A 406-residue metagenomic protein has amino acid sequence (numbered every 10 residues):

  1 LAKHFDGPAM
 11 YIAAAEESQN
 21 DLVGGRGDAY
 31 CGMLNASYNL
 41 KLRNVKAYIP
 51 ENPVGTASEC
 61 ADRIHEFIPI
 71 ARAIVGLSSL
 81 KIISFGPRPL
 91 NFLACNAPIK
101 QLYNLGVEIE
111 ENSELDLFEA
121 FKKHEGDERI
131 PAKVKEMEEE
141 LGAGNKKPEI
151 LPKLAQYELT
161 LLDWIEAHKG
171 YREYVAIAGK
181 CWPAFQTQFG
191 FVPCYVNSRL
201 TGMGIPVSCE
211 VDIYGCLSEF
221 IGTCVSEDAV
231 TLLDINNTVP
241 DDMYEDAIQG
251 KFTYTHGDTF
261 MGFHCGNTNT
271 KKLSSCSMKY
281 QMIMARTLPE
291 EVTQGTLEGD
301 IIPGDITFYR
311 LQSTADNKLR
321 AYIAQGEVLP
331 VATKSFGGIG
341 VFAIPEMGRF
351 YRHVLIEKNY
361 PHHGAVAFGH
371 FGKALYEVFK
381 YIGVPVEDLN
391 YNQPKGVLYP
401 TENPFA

Functional and structural regions predicted by a protein language model:
A2-D28, N39, S198-V211: Short, acidic/small-residue loops that bind anionic groups at enzyme active sites
A2-F5, A97-N104, V192-N197, Y381-V384: Short, solvent-exposed amphipathic alpha-helical segments in soluble enzyme and RNA/protein-processing domains
A13-K133, E138-N145: Cap/lid and interdomain-hinge subdomains that line or gate substrate/regulatory clefts in soluble alpha/beta enzymes
N112, H168-A176, D228-N236, D388-Q393: Flexible, glycine/charged-enriched surface loops at secondary-structure junctions
A132-V225: Long, internal scaffold/assembly segments composed of regular secondary structure
A176-P183, D234-G250, P394-P400: A glycine-rich phosphate-binding loop feature that marks nucleotide/adenosyl-phosphate handling sites
T201-F336: C-terminal catalytic subdomain
Q281-A406: Extended hydrophobic packing segments that form well-structured cores
